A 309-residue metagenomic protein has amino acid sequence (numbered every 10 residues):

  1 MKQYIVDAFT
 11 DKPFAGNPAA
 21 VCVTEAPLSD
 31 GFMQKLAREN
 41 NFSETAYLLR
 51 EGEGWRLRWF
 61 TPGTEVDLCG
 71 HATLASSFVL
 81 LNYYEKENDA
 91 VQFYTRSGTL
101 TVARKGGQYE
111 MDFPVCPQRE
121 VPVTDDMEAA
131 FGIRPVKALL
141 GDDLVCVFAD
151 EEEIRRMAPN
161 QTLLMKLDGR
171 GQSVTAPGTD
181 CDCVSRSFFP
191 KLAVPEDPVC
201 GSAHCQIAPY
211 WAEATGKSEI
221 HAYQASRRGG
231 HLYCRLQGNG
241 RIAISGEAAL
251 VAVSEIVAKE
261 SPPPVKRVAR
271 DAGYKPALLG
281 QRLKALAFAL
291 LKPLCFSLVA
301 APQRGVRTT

Functional and structural regions predicted by a protein language model:
M1-L68, L74-P262: Active-site proximal loop and beta-alpha junction motif in alpha/beta enzyme cores
S261-P263, R267, A272, P276-A277 (+2 more regions): Short, low-complexity intrinsically disordered segments enriched in A/P/G/S/L with frequent Arg, especially at protein
